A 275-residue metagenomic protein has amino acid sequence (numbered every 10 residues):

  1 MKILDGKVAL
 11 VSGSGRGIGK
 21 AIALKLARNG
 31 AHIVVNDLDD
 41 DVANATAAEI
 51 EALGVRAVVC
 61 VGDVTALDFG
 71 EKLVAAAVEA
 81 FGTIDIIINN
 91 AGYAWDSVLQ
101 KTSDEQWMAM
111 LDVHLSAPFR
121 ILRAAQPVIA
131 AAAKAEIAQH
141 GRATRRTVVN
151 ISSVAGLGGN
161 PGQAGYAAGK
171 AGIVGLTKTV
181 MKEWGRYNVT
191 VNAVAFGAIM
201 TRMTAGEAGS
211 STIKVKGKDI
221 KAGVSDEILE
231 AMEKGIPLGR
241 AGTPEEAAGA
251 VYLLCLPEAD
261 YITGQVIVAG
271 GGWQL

Functional and structural regions predicted by a protein language model:
I3, G158, K234, A250-Y252 (+1 more regions): Short C-terminal tail/terminal secondary-structure segment of NAD(P)H-dependent dehydrogenase/reductase domains
V98-L99, Q106-L111, M232: Substrate-binding pocket helix/loop in short-chain dehydrogenase/reductase
Q100, G158-A164, R186-Y187, G239 (+2 more regions): Active-site loop immediately N-terminal to the catalytic Tyr-X3-Lys motif of short-chain dehydrogenase/reductase
L122, G169, T177: Active-site helix of classical SDR
P127, K182-E183, D260: Alpha-helical segment proximal to the catalytic Tyr-Lys
S153: Residue(s) in the substrate-gating loop at a strand-loop-helix junction that position the organic substrate next
G185-T190, I262-G264: Short, small/polar-rich loop/turn modules that mediate ligand/substrate recognition or access, typified
